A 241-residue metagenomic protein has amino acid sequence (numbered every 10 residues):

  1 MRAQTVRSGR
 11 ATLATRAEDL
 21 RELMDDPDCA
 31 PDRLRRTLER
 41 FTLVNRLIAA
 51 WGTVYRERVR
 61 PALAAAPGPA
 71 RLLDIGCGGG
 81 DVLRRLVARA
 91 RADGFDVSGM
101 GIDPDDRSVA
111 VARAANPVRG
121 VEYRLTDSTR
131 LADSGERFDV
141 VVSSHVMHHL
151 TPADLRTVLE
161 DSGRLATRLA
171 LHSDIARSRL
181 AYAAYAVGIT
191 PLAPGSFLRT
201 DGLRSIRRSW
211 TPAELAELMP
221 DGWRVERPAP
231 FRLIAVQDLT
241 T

Functional and structural regions predicted by a protein language model:
M1-E39: N-terminal, positively charged/glycine-rich alpha-helical extensions of SAM-dependent methyltransferases
P27, P31-R56, A62: Class I SAM-dependent methyltransferase Rossmann-like catalytic core, especially the SAM/SAH-binding loop
L73, G79-R130: Class I SAM-dependent methyltransferase SAM/SAH-binding core
V142: A conserved beta-strand element that flanks and buttresses the S-adenosyl-L-methionine
L150-D161: A short, conserved alpha-helix within the catalytic core of class I
A166-I175: Conserved beta-strand signature within the Rossmann-like core of class I S-adenosyl-L-methionine
I175-L218: C-terminal alpha-helical "lid/dimerization" subdomain adjacent to the S-adenosyl-L-methionine
R208, P212-L239: Conserved Class I S-adenosyl-L-methionine
